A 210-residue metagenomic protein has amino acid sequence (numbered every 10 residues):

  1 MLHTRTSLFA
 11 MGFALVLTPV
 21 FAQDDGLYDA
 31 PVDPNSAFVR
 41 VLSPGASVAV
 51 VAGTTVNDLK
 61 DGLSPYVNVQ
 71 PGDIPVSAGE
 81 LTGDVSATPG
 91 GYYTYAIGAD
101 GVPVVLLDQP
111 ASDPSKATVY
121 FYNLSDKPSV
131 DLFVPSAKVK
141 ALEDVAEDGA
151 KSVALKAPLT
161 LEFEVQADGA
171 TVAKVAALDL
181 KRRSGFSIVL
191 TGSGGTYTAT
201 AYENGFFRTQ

Functional and structural regions predicted by a protein language model:
M1-F9: Bacterial N-terminal signal peptides that target proteins for export
L17-P19: N-terminal signal peptide c-region/cleavage motif recognized by signal peptidases
A22-Q210: Intrinsically disordered, low-complexity polar regions and short flexible loop motifs
